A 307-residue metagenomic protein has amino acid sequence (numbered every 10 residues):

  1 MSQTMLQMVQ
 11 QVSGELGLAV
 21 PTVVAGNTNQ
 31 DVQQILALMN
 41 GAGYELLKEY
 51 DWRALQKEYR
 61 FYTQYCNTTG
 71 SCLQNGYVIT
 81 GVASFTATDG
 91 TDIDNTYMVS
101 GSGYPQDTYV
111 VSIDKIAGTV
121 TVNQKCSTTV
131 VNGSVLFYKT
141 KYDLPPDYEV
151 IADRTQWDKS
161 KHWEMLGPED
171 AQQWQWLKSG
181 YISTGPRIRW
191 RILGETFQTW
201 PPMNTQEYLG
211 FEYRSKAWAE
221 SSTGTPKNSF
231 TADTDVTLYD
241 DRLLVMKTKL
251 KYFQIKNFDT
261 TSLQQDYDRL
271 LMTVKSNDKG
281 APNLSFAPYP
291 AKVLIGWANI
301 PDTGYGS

Functional and structural regions predicted by a protein language model:
M1-V78, S84-T86, T91-S307: Glycine-enriched, solvent-exposed interface loops adjoining structured elements
